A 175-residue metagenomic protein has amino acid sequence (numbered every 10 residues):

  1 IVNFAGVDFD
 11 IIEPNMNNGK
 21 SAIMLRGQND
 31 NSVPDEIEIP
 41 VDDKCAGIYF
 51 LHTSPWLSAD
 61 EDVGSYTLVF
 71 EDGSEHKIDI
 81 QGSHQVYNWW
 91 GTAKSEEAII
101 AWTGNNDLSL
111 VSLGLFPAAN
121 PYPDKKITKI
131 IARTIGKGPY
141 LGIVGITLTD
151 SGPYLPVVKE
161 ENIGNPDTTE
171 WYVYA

Functional and structural regions predicted by a protein language model:
I1-A175: N-terminal/edge-of-domain interface segments
